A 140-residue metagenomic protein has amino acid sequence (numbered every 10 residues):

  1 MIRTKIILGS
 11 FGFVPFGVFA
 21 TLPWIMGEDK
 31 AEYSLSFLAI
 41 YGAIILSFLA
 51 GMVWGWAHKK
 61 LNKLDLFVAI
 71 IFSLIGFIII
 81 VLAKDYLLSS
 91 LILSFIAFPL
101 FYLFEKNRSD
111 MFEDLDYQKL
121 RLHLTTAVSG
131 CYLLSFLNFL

Functional and structural regions predicted by a protein language model:
M1-G12: N-terminal membrane topogenic signal
F13-G17, F37-V81: Core segments of alpha-helical transmembrane spans in multipass integral membrane proteins
A20-T21, F77-V81, G130-F136: Alpha-helical transmembrane segments of multipass membrane proteins
L22-L35: Short, hydrophobic transmembrane alpha-helix segments
I44-L49, I96-N107: Alpha-helical transmembrane segments and their membrane-interface exit regions
V81-F98: Transmembrane helix-loop-helix
L88, K106-L124: Membrane-interface helix-loop-helix junctions at boundaries between adjacent transmembrane segments
K119-L140: Final/C-terminal transmembrane alpha-helix of multipass membrane proteins
